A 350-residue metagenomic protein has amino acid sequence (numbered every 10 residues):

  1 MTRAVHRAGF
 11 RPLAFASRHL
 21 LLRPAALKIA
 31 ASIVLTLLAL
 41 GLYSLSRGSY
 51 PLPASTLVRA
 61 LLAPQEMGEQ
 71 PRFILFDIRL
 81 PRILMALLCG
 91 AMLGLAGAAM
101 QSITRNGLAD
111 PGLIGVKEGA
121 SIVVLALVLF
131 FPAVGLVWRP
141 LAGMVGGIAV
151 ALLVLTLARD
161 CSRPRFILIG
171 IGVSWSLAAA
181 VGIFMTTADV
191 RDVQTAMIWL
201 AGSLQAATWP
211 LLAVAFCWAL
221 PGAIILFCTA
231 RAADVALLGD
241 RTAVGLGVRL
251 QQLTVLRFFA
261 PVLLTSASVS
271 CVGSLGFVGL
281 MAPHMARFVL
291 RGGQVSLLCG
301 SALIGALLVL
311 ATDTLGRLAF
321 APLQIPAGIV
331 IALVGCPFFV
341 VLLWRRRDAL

Functional and structural regions predicted by a protein language model:
T2-L350: Alpha-helical transmembrane segments in inner-membrane proteins
